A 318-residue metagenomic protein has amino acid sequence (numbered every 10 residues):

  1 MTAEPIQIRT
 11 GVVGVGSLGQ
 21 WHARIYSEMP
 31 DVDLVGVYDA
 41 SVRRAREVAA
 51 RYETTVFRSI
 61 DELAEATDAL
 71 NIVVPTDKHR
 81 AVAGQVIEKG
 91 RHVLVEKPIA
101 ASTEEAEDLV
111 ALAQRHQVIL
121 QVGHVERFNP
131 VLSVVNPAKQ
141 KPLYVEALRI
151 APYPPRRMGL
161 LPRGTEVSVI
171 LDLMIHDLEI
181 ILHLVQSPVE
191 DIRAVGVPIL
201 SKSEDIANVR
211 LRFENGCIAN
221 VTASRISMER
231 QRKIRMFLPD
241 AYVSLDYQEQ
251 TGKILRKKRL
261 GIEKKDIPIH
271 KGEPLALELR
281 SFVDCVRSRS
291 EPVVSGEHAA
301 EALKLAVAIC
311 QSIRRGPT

Functional and structural regions predicted by a protein language model:
M1-E4, A69-V74, D284-T318: C-terminal helix-rich "cap/oligomerization" subdomain common to oxidoreductases
M1-Y52, I181: N-terminal Rossmann-like dinucleotide-binding module
H22, Y52-L112: Beta-loop-alpha module in the N-terminal Rossmann-like domain of NAD(P)-dependent dehydrogenases, especially those
A40, P268-R280, V294: Active-site loop of classical SDR/Rossmann-like NAD(P)-dependent oxidoreductases, centered on the catalytic Tyr-X3-Lys
R58, V95-E96, L120-V122, E146 (+1 more regions): Hydrophobic residues in well-ordered beta-strands that form the structural core
D108-V125, K141-A147: Rossmann-fold dehydrogenase core element
E126-R193, L200, G316: Predominantly a Rossmann-like dinucleotide-binding segment in NAD(P)-dependent oxidoreductases
L178-T251, A276-R289: Contiguous beta-strand/loop segments that form the cofactor/metal-binding neighborhood of enzyme cores
